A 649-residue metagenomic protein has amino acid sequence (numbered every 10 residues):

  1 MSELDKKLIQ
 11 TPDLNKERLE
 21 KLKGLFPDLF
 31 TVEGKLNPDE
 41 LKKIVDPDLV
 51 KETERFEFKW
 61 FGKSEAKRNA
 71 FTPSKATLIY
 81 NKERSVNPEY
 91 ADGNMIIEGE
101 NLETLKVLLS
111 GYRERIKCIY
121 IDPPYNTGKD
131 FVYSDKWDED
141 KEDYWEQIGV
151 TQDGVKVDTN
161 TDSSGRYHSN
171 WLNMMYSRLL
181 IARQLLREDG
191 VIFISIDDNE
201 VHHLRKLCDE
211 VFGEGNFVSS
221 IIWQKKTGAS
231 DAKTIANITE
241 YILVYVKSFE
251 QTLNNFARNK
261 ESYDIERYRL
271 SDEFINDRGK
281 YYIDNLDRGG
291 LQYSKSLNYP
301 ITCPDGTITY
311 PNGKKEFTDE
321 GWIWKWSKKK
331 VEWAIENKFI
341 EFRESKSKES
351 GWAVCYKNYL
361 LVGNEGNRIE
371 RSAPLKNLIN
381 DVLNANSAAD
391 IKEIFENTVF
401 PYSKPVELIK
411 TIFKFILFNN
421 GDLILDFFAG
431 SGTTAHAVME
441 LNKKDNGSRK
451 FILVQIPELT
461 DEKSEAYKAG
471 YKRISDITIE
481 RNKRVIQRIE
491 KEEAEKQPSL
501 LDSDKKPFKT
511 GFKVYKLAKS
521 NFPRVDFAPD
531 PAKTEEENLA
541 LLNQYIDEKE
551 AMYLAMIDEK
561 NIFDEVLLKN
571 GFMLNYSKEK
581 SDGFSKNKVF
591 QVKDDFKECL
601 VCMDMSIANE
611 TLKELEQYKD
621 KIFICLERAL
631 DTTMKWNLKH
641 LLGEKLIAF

Functional and structural regions predicted by a protein language model:
M1-A76, K82-P88, G93-N94, L109-K117 (+11 more regions): Accessory, often C-terminal, charged low-complexity segments
I121-P123, F427: Conserved beta-strand/loop positions that form the S-adenosyl-L-methionine
S134-R166: Aromatic- and acidic-residue-enriched carbohydrate-binding clefts of CAZyme catalytic domains
V382-P401: Class I SAM-dependent transferase core
G421-G430: Conserved class I S-adenosyl-L-methionine
A435-K444: Conserved SAM-binding loop of SAM-dependent methyltransferases across substrates and taxa, primarily the Class I
